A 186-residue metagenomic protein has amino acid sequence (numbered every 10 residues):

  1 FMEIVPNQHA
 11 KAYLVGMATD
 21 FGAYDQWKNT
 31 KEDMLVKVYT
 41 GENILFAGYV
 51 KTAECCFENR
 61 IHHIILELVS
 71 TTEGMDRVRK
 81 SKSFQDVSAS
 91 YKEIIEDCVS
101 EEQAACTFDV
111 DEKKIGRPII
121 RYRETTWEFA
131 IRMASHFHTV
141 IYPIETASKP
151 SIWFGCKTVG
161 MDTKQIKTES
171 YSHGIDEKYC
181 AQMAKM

Functional and structural regions predicted by a protein language model:
F1, V140, A184-M186: Generic recognition of flexible, low-complexity loop/linker segments
F1-S81, H136: Assembly/oligomerization scaffold segments
A10-Y13, D25-E32, E102-Q103, E112-G116 (+1 more regions): A broad, low-specificity signal for short, low-complexity segments enriched in glycine/proline and polar/charged
Y13-A18, V50, L68, S81-T107 (+2 more regions): Amphipathic, non-transmembrane alpha-helical segments in extracytoplasmic/periplasmic proteins
E54, E58, A89-I94, M183: Noncatalytic linker/hinge segments flanking ATPase motor cores
C55-C56, C98, C106, C156 (+1 more regions): Generic recognition of cysteine residues
H63-I65, S70-T72, V110-K178: Short beta-strand-centered interaction patches in the first periplasmic/extracellular domains of large envelope
D176-M186: Long, charge-dense accessory insertions within large macromolecular proteins
